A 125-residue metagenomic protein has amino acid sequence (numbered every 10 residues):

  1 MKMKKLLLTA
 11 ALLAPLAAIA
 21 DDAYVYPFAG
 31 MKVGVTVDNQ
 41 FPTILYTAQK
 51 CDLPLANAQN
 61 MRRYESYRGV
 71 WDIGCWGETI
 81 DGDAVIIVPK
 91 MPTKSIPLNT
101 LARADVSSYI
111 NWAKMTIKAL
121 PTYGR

Functional and structural regions predicted by a protein language model:
M3-T9: Sec-dependent signal peptide recognition, specifically the positively charged N-region followed immediately by
T9-P15: Bacterial N-terminal signal peptides
L16-D22: Sec/Tat signal peptide C-region and signal peptidase I cleavage site
A23-P27, C51-D52, S95-I96: Trp/Gly-enriched beta-strand/coil motifs that build multi-repeat beta-propeller-like domains and related W-rich binding
A29-L53: N-terminal targeting signals for Sec/Tat export/insertion, comprising classic cleavable signal peptides
M61-L101: Mid-chain, structured segments of secreted extracytoplasmic proteins
M91-R125: C-terminal partner/receptor-binding element of secreted or periplasmic proteins
